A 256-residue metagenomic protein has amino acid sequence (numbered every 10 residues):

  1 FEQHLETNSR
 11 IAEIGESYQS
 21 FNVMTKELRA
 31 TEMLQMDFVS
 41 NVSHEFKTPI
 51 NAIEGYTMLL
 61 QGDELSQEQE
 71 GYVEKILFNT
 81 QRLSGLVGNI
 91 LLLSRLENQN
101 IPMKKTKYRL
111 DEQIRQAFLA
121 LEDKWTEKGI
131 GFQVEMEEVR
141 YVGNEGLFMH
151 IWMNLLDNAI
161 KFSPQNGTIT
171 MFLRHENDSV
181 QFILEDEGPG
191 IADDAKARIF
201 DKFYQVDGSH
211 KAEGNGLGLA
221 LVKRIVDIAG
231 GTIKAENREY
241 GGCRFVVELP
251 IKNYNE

Functional and structural regions predicted by a protein language model:
F1-V23: HAMP signal relay modules and closely related sensory coiled-coil linkers that couple transmembrane inputs to cytosolic
Q61-Q67: Short acidic helix/loop segment immediately C-terminal to the autophosphorylated histidine in two-component histidine
F78-L83: Short alpha-helical segment of the dimerization/phosphotransfer core of two-component systems
N98-M103, M136, R140-G146: Conserved micro-motifs of the catalytic ATP-binding
A159-I160: Short helix-loop "hinge" at the ATP-lid/N-box region of the Bergerat-fold HATPase_c
I191-F203: Short conserved segment of the HATPase_c
